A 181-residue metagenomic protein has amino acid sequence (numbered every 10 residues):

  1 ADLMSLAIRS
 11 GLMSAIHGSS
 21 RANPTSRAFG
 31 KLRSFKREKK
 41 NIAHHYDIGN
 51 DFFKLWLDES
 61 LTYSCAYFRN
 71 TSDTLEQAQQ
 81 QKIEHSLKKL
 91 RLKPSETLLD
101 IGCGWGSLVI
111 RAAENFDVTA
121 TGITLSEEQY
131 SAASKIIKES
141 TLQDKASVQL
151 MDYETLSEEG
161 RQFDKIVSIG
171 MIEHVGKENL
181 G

Functional and structural regions predicted by a protein language model:
D2-W56: N-terminal auxiliary segments of SAM/dcSAM-dependent transferases
P94-G102: Conserved class I S-adenosyl-L-methionine
W105-D117: Conserved SAM-binding loop of SAM-dependent methyltransferases across substrates and taxa, primarily the Class I
A133-S134: Conserved SAM-binding loop
S140-E154: Conserved SAM-binding strand-loop segment of SAM-dependent methyltransferases
E154-I166: A short acidic, Gly/Pro-enriched loop at the edge of an enzyme's catalytic core that lines a small-molecule cofactor
V167-I172: A conserved beta-strand element that flanks and buttresses the S-adenosyl-L-methionine
H174-G181: A short, conserved alpha-helix within the catalytic core of class I
